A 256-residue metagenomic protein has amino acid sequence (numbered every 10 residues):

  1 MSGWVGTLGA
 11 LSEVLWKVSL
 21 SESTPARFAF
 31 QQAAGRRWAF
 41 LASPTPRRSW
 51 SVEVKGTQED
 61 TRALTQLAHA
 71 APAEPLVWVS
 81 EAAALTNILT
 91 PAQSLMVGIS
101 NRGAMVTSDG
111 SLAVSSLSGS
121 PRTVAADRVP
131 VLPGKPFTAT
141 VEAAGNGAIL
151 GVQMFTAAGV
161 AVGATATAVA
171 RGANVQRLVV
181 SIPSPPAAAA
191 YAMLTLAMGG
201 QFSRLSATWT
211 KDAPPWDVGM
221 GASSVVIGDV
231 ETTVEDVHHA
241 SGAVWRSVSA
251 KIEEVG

Functional and structural regions predicted by a protein language model:
M1-T90, S118, V131-P133, A144 (+1 more regions): Extracellular/virion structural assembly segments
P25, F155-A161: Change "in extracellular beta-sheet-rich domains … of secreted and cell-surface proteins" to "in beta-sheet-rich domains
L85-G103: Predominantly extracellular/luminal regions of secreted and cell-surface proteins, especially disulfide-bonded
P91-L95, T123-A148, L178-S181, L205: Extra-cytoplasmic beta-strand recognition segments
G103-P121: Short carbohydrate-recognition loop motifs
G147-T156: Beta-strand acidic-aromatic groove motif in beta-rich domains, primarily in extracellular
V160-A189: Extracellular carbohydrate recognition and processing domains and analogous Trp-centered ligand-binding platforms
I182-S203: Noncatalytic modules at the cell exterior or secretory-pathway interfaces, chiefly beta-strand-rich lectin/adhesion
